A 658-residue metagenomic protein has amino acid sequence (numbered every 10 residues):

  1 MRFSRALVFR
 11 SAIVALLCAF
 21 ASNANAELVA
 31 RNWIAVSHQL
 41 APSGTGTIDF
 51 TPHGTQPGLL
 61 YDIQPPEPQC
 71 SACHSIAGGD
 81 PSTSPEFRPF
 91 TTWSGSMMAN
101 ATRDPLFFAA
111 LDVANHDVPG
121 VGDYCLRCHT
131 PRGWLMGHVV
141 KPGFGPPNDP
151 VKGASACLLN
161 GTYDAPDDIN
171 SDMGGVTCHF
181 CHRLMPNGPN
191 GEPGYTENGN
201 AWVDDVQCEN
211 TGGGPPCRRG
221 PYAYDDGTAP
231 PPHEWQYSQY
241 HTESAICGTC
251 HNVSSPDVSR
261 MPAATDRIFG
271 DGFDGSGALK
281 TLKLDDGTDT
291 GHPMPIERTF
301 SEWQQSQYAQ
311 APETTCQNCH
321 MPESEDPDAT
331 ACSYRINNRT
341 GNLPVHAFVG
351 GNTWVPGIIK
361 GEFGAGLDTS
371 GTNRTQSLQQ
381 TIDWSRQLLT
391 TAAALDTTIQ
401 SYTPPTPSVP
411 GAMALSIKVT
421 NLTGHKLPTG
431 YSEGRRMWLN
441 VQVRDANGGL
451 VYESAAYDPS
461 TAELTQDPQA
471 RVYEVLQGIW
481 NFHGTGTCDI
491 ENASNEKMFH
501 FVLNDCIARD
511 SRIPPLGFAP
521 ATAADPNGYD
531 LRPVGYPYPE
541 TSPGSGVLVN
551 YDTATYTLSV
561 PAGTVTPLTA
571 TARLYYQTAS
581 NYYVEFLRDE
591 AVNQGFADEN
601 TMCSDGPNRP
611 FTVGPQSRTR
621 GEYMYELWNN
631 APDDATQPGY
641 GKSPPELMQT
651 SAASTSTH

Functional and structural regions predicted by a protein language model:
R2-A12: Bacterial N-terminal signal peptides that target proteins for export
R10-F20: Bacterial N-terminal signal peptides
A24-A26: Boundary at the C-terminal end of the N-terminal hydrophobic targeting segment
L28-P52, G79-L111, P142-S511, L516-Y538 (+2 more regions): Primarily the internal scaffold of c-type cytochrome electron-transfer domains, especially repeated/multiheme c-type
H53-A72, P119-G122: Local sequence-structure signature of Cys/Sec-based thiol-disulfide redox active-site neighborhoods
F107-C125, W134-G137: N-terminal catalytic scaffold of extracellular/periplasmic and nuclease hydrolases that process anionic headgroups
R127, P131-V139, D149, A156: Conserved, well-structured interaction surfaces
V565-P567: Extracellular Ig-like/FN3 beta-sandwich strand-entry sites
